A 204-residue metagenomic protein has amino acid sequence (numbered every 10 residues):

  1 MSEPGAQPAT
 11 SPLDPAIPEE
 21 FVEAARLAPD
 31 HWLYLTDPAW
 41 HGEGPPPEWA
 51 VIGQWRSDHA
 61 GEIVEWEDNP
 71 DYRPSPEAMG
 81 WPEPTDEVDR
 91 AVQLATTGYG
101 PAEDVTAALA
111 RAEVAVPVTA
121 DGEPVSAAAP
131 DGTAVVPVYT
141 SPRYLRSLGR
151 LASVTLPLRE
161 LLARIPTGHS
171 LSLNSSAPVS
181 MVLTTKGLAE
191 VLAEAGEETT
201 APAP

Functional and structural regions predicted by a protein language model:
M1-P204: An interfacial alpha-helical scaffold signature
